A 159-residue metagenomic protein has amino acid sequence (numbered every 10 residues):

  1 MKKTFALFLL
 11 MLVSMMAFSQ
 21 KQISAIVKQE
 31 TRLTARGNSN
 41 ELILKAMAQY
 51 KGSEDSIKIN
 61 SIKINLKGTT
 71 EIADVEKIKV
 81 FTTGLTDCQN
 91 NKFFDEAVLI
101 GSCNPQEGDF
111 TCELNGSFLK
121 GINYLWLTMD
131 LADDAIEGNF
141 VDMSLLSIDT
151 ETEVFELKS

Functional and structural regions predicted by a protein language model:
M1-Q22: Bacterial Sec-dependent N-terminal signal peptides
Q20-S159: Exposed, polar/acidic Ser/Thr-rich sequence context and nearby capping/turn residues that mark flexible linkers
